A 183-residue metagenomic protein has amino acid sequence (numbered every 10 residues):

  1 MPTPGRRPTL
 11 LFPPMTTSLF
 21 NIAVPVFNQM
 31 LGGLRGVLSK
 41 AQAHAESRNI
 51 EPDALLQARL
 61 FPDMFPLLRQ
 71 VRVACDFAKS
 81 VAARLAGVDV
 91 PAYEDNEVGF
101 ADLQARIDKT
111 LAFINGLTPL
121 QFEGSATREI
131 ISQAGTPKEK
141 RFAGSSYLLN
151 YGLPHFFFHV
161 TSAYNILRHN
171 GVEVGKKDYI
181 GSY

Functional and structural regions predicted by a protein language model:
M1-P14: N-terminal amphipathic/basic-hydrophobic helices that include classical n-h-c signal peptides and signal-anchor
T16-Q29, E51-A74, E94-L103, E139-H155 (+1 more regions): Alpha-helical scaffold segments that form or flank carboxylate-/histidine-based iron centers
L31, R35-Q42, K79-A82, D108-N115 (+1 more regions): Structural signal for well-ordered, non-membrane alpha-helices
V37-F65, V81-D95: Helix-loop segments that flank and shape redox-cofactor active sites
P52, Q121, V174-K176: Residue-level detector of short coil/turn "hinge" positions at structural boundaries
D63-V90, T110-T118: Conserved alpha-helical segments that form or flank metal/cofactor-binding pockets of metalloenzymes
D95-G135, E139-L167: Acidic/histidine-rich alpha-helical segments that form the ligand environment of transition-metal centers
R168-Y183: C-terminal end-helix/capping segment
